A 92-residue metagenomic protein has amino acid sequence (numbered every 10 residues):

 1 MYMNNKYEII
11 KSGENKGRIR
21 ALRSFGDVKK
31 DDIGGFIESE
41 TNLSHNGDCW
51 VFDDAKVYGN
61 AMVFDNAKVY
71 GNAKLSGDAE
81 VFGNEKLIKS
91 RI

Functional and structural regions predicted by a protein language model:
M1-D48, D78, N84, I92: Terminal amphipathic alpha-helical/low-complexity segments used for targeting or macromolecular assembly
S44-R91: A detector of tandem-repeat and repeat-rich interaction/domain scaffolds
